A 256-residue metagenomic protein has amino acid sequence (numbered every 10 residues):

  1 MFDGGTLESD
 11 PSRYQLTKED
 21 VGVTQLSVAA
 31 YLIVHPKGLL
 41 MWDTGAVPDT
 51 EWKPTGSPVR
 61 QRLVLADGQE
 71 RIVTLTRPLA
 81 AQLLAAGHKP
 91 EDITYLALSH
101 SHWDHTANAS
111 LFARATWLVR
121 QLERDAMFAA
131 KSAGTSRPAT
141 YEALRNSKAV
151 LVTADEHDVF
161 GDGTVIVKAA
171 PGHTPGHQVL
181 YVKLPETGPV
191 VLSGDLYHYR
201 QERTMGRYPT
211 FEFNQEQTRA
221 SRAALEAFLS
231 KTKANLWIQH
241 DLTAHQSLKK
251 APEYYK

Functional and structural regions predicted by a protein language model:
M1-A81, D92, T187-G194, S230-N235: Metallo-beta-lactamase
W42, S99, V119-R120, L192-D195 (+1 more regions): Active-site flanking residues adjacent to catalytic metal/cofactor-binding acidic residues
W52-E70, H198-Y208, E212, E253-K256: Active-site gating loops and adjacent loop-to-helix segments of metal-dependent hydrolytic enzymes
R71-D92, L111, R120-A169, Q217-K233: Metallo-beta-lactamase
I93-D104: Metallo-beta-lactamase
A107-A113, S247-A251: Metal-dependent catalytic neighborhoods of phosphoester/phosphodiester hydrolases
L118-E123, F128-P138, R203-Y208, L242-K256: C-terminal/domain-terminus segments
T140-L144, D155-F160, T164-P171, P175-W237 (+1 more regions): Metallo-beta-lactamase
